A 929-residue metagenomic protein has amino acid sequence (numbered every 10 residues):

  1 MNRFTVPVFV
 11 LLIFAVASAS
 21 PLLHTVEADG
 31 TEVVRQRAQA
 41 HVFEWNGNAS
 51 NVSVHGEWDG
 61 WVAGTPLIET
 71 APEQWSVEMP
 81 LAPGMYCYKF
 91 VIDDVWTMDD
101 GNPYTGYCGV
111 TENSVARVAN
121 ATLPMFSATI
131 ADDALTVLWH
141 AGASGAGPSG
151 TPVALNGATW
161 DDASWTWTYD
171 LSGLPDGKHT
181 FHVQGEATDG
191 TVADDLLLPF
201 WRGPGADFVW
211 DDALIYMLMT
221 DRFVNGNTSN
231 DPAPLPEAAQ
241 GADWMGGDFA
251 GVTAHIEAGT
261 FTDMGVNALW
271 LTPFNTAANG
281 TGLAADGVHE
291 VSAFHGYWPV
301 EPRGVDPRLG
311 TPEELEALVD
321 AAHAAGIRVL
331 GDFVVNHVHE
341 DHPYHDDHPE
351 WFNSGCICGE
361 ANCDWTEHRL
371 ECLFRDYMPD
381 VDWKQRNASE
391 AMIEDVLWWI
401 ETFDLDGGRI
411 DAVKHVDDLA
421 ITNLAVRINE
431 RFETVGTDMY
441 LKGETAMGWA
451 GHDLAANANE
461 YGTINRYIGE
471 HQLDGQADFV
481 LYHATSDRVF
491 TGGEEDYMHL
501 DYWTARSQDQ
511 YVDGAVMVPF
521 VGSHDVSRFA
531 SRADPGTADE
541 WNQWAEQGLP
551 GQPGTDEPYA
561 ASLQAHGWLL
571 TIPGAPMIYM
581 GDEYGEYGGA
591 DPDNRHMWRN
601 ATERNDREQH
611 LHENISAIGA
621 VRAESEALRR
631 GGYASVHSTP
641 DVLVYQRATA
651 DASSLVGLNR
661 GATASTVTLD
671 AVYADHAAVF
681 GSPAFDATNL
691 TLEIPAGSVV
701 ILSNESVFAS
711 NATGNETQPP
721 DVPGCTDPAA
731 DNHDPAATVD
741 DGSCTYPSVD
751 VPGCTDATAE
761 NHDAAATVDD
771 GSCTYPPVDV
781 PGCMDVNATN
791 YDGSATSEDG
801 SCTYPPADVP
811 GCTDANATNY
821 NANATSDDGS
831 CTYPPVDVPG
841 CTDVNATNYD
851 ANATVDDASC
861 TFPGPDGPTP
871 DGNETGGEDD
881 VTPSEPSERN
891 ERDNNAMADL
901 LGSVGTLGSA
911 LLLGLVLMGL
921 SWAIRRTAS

Functional and structural regions predicted by a protein language model:
V34-M85, V91-A119, G150-W165: Aromatic-rich carbohydrate-binding modules that target alpha-glucans
L81-M85, L171-K178: Surface-exposed, short loops/turns at beta-strand junctions within beta-sandwich domains
C87-Y88, F126, T688-G714: C-terminal beta-strand-rich structural cap/linker in extracellular carbohydrate-active enzymes
V209, A213, F223-F403, L419-T434 (+3 more regions): Substrate-binding/active-site clefts of carbohydrate-active enzymes
V319, I327, E394-L397, E401-D406 (+10 more regions): Active-site-proximal helices and loops of the catalytic beta/alpha 8
P834-V838, S859-L901: C-terminal low-complexity, Ser/Thr- and acidic/Pro-rich disordered "stalk" regions positioned immediately N-terminal
T906-R925: A cross-kingdom C-terminal cell-surface attachment/processing module
